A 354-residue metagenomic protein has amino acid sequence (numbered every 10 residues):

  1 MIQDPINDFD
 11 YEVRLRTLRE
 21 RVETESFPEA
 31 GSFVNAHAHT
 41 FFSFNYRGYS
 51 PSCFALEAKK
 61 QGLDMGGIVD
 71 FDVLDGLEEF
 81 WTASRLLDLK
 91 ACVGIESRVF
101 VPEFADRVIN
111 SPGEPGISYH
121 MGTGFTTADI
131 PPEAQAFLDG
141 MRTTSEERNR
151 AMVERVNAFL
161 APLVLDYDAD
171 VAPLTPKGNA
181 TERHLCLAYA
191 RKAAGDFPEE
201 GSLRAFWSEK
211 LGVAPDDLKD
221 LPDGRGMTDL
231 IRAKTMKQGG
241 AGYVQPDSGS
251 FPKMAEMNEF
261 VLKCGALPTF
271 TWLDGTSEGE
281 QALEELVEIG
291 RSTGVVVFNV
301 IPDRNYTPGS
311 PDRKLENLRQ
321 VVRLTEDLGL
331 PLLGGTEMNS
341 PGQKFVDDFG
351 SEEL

Functional and structural regions predicted by a protein language model:
M1-I117, L230-A266, F270-K344, G350-L354: An N-terminally biased module of ancient metal coordination in phosphate/nucleic-acid-related enzymes
D4-R14, T144, R148, P198 (+5 more regions): Alpha-helix capping and helix-coil boundary motifs
D10, T40, T126, P131 (+3 more regions): Alpha-helix initiation/capping motif
T17, E133-A136, H184-L185, S202 (+4 more regions): Exposed alpha-helical structural elements
E79-T82, A136, G140-T143, E147 (+9 more regions): Charged/polar, solvent-exposed surface patches and flexible loops
L89-E147, A151, R155-A158: Alpha-helix N-cap/helix-start capping residues at coil-to-helix junctions, especially the first residue of tandem
F125, A161, L273: Residue-level marker of positions within ordered structural domains that often coincide with functionally constrained
E147-Y243: Extended, charge-rich helix/loop segments that form flexible, surface "patches" used to engage negatively charged
